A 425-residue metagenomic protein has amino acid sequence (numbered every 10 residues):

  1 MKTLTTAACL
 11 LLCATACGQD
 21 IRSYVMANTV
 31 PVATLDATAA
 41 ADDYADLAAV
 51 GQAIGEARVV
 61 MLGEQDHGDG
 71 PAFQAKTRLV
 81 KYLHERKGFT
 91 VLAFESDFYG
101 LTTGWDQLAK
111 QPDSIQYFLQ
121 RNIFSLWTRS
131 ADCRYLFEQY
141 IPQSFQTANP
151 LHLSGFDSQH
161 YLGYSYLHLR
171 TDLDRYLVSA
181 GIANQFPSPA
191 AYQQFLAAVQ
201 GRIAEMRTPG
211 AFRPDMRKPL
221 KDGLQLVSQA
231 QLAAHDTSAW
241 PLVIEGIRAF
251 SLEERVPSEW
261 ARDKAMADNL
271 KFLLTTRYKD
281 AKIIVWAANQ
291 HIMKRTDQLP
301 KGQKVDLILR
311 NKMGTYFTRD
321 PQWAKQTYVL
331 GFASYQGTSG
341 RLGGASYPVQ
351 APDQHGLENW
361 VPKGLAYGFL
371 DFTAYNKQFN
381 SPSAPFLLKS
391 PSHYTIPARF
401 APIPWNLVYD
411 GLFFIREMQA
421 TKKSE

Functional and structural regions predicted by a protein language model:
M1-S23: Bacterial Sec-dependent N-terminal signal peptides
C17-E425: Structured catalytic-domain cores with a bias toward divalent-metal coordination
